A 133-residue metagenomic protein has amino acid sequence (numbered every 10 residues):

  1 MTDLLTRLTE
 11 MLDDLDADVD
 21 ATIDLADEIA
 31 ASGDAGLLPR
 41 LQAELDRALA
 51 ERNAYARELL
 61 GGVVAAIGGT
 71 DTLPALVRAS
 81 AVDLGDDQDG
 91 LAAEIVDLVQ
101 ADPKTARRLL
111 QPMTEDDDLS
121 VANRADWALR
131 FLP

Functional and structural regions predicted by a protein language model:
M1-D13, S32-A48, G69-A81, P103-T114: Amphipathic alpha-helical scaffolding segments comprising HEAT/armadillo-like alpha-solenoid repeats
D16-D18, L49-N53, D83-Q88, D117-S120: Short inter-helical turns and helix N-cap capping residues of alpha-solenoid HEAT/ARM repeat scaffolds
V19-A35, A54-G69, R78, Q88-A101 (+1 more regions): Structural detector for internal amphipathic alpha-helices that build alpha-solenoid repeat scaffolds
P112-M113, D117, W127: Acidic, small-residue rich beta-repeat scaffolds with periodic aromatic anchors
